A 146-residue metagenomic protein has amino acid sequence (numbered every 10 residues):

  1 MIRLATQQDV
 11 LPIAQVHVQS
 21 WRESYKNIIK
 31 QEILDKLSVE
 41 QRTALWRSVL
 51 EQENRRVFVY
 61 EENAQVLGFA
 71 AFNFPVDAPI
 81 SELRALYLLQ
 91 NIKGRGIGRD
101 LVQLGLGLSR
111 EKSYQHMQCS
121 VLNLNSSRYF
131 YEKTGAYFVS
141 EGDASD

Functional and structural regions predicted by a protein language model:
L4-Q8, Q15-N91, V102-L104, L108 (+2 more regions): Acetyl-CoA-dependent GNAT
P12, E82, G96, S126: Amphipathic alpha-helical recognition patches that constitute DNA-binding helices
L89-R95, N123-L124: Active-site acidic-Proline motif in GNAT/NAT acetyltransferases
R95, K112-Q115: Short coil/turn segments at alpha/beta junctions that flank glycine-rich nucleotide-binding fingerprints
R99: Residues forming the Rossmann-fold NAD(P)(H) cofactor-binding site
Q118-L122, G135-D146: Conserved catalytic-core motifs of GNAT/GCN5-like acyltransferases
